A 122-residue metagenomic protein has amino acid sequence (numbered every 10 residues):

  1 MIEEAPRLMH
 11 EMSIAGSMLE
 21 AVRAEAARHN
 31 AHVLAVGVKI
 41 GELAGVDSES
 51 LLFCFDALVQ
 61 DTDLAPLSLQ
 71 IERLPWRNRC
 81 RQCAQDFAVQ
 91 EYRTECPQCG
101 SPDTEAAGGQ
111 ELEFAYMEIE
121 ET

Functional and structural regions predicted by a protein language model:
M1-A65: Long, charged N-terminal interaction/targeting segments
P6-M9, G37, E113-T122: Long, charge-rich boundary regions
K39-L43, E72-W76, M117: Short loop/turn motifs enriched for small/polar and acidic residues
S68-P75, Q85-E91: Short, flexible, mixed-charge glycine/proline-rich loop motifs that serve as phosphate/nucleic-acid-contacting
N78, T94, L112: Cys/His-enriched microdomains
C80-C83, C96-C99: Short cysteine-rich clusters marking metal-coordination/redox-active sites
A88, T104-E105: Short functional micro-motifs and their immediate structural scaffolds
G108-G109: Short linear interaction segments
